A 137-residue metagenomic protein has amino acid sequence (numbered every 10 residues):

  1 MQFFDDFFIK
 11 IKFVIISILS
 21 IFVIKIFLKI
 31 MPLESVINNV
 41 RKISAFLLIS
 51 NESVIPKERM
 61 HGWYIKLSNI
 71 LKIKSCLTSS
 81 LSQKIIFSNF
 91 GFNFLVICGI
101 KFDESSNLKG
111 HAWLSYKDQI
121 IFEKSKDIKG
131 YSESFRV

Functional and structural regions predicted by a protein language model:
M1-L48, P56, G62-K72, N89 (+1 more regions): N-terminal accessory/pre-domain segments preceding catalytic cores
E52-V54, E58, K124-D127: Charged/polar, low-hydrophobicity segments characteristic of intrinsically disordered regions and flexible loops
K74-S80: Short, thiol/selenol-centered motifs that function as redox-active sites or metal-ligating centers
L81-V137: Hydrophobic/aromatic-rich core segments of domains that either
